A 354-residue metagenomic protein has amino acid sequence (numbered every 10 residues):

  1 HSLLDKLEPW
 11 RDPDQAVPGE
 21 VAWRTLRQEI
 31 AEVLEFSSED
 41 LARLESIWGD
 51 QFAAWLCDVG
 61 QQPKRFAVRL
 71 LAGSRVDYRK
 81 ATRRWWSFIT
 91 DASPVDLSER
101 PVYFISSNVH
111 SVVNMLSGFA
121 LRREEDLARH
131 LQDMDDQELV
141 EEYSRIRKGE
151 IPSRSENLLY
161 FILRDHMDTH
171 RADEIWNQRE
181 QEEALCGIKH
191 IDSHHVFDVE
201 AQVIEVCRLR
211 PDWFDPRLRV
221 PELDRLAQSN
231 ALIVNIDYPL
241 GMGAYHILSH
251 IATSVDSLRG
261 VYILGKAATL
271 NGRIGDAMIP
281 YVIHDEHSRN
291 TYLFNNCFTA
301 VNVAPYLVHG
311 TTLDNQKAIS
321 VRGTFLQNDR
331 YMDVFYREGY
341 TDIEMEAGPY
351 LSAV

Functional and structural regions predicted by a protein language model:
H1-V354: Accessory terminal and edge-of-domain segments that mediate assembly/interaction and cofactor placement around
